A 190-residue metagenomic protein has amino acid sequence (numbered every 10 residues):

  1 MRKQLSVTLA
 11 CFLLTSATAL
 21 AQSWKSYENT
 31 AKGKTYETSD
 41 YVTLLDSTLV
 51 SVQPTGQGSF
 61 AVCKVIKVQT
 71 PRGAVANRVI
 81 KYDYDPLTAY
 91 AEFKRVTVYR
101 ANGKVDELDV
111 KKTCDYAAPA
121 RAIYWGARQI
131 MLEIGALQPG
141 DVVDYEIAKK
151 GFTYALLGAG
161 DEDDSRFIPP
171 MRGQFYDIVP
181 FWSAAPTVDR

Functional and structural regions predicted by a protein language model:
M1-L9: Bacterial N-terminal signal peptides that target proteins for export
T8-S16: Bacterial N-terminal signal peptides
L20-R190: Beta-strand-rich, non-transmembrane domain signature
